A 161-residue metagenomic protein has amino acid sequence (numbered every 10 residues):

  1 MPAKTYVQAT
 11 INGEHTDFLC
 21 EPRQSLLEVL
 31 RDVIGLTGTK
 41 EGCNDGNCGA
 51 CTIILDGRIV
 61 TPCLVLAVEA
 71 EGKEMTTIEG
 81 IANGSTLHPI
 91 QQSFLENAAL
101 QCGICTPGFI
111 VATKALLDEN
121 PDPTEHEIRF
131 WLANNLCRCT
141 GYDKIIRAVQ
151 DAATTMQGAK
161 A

Functional and structural regions predicted by a protein language model:
M1-A161: Signature of N-terminal electron-transfer/Fe-S-associated modules in redox systems
